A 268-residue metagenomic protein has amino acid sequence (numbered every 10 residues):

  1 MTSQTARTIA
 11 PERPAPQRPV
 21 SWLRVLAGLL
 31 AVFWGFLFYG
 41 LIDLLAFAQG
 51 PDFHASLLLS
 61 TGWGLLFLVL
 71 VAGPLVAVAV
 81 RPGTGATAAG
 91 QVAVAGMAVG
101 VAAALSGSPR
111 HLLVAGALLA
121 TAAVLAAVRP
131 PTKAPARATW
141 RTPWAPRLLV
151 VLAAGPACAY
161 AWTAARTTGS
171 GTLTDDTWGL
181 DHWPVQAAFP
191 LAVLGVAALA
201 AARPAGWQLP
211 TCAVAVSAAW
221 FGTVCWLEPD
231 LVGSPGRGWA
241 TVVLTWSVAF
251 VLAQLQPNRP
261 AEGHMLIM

Functional and structural regions predicted by a protein language model:
M1-P135: N-terminal membrane-targeting/anchoring modules of bacterial envelope and secretion proteins
A15-V32, T84-V92, P130-C158, R203-S217 (+1 more regions): Cytoplasm-facing juxtamembrane segments at the starts of transmembrane helices in multi-pass membrane proteins
A27-F38, A93-A103, A115-A126, R141-T167 (+2 more regions): Alpha-helical transmembrane segments of multi-pass integral membrane proteins
G28, R81, S108-R110, A145-P146 (+2 more regions): Alpha-helix initiation/capping motif
F36-L65, V99-A115, Y160-A187, T223-V243: Membrane interfacial helix motifs at helix-loop boundaries and amphipathic/re-entrant anchors
W63-L70, P74-A79, W140, W144-L149 (+1 more regions): Compositionally biased, flexible interaction segments
P109-G116, T132-T142, L231-G238, P257-L266: A cytosolic-side transmembrane-helix exit/cap motif
Q186-M268: C-terminal transmembrane-bundle signature of multipass membrane proteins, characterized by strong activation on
